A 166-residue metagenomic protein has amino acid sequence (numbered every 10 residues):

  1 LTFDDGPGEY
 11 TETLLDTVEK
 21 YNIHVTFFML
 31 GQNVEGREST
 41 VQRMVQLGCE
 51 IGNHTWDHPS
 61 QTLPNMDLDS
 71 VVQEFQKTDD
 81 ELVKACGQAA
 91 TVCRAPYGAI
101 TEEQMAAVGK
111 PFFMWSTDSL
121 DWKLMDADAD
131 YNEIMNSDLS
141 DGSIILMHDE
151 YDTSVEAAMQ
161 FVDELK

Functional and structural regions predicted by a protein language model:
L1-M66, V71-K84, Q88-A89, Q160-E164: Active-site beta->alpha N-cap acidic-glycine motif
F3-D5, F28-Q32, T55-W56, R94-G98 (+2 more regions): Active-site-proximal beta-strand/loop segments in catalytic clefts of secreted hydrolases
G8-Y10, H58-Q61, A99-E103, L120 (+1 more regions): Active-site environment of divalent metal-dependent phosphoester hydrolases
L68-Q73, D128, D152-V155: Non-membrane alpha-helical structural segments and their capping/turn regions in soluble enzymes
K84-V108, D152: Basic- and aromatic-lined ligand-binding clefts that recognize polyanionic substrates
A99-D138: His/Asp/Glu-enriched short active-site or ligand-binding loop at hydrolase and phosphoryl-transfer sites
L139-K166: Catalytic grooves of carbohydrate-active enzymes
